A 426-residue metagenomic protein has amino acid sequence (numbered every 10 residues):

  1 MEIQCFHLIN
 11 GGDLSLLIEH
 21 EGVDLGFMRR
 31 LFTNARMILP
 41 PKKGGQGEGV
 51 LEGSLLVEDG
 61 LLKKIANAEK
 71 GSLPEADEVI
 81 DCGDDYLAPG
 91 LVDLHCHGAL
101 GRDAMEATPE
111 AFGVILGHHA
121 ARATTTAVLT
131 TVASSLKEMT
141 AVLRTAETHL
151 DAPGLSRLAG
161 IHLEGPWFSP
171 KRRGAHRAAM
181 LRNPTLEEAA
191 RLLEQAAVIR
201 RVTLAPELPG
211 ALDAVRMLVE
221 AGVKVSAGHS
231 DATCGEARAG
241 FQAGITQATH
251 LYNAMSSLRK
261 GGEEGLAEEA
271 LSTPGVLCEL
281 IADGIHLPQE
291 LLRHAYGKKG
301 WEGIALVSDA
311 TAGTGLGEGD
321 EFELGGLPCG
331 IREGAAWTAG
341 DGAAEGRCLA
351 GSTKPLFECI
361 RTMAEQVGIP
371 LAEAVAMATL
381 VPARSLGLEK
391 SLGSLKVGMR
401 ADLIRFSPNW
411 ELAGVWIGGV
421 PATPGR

Functional and structural regions predicted by a protein language model:
E2-L73, W416: N-terminal metal-binding scaffold of metallo-dependent hydrolase/deaminase domains
L31, G90-V92, S226, L306-V307: Residue-level marker for buried hydrophobic side chains located in beta-strands that build the well-ordered beta-sheet
G71-A88, E110: Active-site metal-binding motif and surrounding structural segment of the metallo-beta-lactamase
D85-A141: Metal-associated gating/positioning segment near the N- to mid-region
T108-A111, V142-T145, T185, G261-A267: Charged helix-capping and loop-helix junction motifs
L116-V198: Divalent-metal coordination cores built from histidine and acidic residues
A190, E194-E318: Active-site core of metal-dependent hydrolases
G265-C278, G284, Y296-S308, G313-F406: His/Asp/Glu-enriched, well-ordered alpha-helical/loop segment that forms or immediately abuts the divalent-metal
